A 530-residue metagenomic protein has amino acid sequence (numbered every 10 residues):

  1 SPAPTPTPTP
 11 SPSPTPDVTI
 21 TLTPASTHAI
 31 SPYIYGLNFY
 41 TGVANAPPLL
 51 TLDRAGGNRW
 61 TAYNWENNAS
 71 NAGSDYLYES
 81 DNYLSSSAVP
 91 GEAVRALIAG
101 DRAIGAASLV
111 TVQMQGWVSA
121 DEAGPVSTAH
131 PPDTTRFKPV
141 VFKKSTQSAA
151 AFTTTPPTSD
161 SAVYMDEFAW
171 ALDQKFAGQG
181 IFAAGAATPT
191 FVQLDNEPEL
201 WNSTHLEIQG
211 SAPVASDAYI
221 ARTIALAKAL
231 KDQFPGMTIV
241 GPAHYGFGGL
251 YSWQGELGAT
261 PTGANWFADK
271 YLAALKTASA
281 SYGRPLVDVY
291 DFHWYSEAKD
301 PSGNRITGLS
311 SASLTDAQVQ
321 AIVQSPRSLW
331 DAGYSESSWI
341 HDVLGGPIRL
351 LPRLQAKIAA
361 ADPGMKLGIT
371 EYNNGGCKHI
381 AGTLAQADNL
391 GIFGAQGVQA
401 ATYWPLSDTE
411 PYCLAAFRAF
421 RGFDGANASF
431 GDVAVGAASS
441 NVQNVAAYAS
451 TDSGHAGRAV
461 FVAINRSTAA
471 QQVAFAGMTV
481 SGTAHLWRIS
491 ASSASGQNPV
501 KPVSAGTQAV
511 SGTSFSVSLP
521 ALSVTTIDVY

Functional and structural regions predicted by a protein language model:
S1-T15, T19-T23, V319: Ser/Thr-rich, Proline-interspersed low-complexity disordered segments
T19-E167, Q193, P198-A215: N-terminal substrate-binding region of glycoside hydrolase catalytic domains
T27, Y40-A44, M114-V118, N196-W201 (+6 more regions): Solvent-exposed loop/turn segments at secondary-structure junctions within structured extracellular/periplasmic domains
A29, I34-G36, A107-T111, P189-Q193 (+4 more regions): Structural preference for beta-strand elements that scaffold enzyme active sites
P157, V480-A521: Acidic, Ser/Thr/Pro-rich beta/coil linker or hinge segments at domain junctions
A162-G180, P198, E207-G210, V214-A381 (+1 more regions): Noncatalytic carbohydrate-binding groove/subsite architecture in carbohydrate-active enzymes
H379, Q386, L390-R458, G496-P499: Glycan-recognition and catalytic regions of carbohydrate-active enzymes
V442-G482, L486, S523-D528: Carbohydrate-binding surface patches
